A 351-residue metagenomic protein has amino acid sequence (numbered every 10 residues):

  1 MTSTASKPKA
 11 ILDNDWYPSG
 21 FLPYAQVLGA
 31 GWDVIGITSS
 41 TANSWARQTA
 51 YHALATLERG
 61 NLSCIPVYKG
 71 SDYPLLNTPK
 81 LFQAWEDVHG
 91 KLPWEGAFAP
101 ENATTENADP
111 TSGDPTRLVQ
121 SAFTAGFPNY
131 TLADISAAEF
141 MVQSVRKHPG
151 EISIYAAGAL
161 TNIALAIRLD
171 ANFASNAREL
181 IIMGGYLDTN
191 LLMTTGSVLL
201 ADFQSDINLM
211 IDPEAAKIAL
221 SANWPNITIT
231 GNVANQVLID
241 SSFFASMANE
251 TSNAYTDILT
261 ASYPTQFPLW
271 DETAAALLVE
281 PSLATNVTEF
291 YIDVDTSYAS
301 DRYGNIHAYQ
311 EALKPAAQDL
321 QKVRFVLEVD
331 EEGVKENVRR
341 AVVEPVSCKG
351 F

Functional and structural regions predicted by a protein language model:
S3-S63, K80, P110-I229: Active-site histidine-anchored catalytic micro-motif
T4-K9, L22-G29, D33-V34, I207-M210 (+1 more regions): Conformational coupling and interaction surfaces
N14, K69, L277: Pocket-edge structural micro-motifs
W45, P74, L132-F140, N253-D257 (+1 more regions): Secondary-structure junction/capping motif
A53-T56, A84-E86, A245-S246: Short, hinge-like loop/turn segments at secondary-structure boundaries
E58-N61, D72, V343: Generic short alpha-helical segment signal, independent of protein family or function, capturing local helix propensity
I65-T131: Surface-exposed loop and adjacent secondary-structure segments within mature catalytic domains
S71-L76, T161, G184-L187, G231-L238: Glycine-rich beta-alpha junction loops
